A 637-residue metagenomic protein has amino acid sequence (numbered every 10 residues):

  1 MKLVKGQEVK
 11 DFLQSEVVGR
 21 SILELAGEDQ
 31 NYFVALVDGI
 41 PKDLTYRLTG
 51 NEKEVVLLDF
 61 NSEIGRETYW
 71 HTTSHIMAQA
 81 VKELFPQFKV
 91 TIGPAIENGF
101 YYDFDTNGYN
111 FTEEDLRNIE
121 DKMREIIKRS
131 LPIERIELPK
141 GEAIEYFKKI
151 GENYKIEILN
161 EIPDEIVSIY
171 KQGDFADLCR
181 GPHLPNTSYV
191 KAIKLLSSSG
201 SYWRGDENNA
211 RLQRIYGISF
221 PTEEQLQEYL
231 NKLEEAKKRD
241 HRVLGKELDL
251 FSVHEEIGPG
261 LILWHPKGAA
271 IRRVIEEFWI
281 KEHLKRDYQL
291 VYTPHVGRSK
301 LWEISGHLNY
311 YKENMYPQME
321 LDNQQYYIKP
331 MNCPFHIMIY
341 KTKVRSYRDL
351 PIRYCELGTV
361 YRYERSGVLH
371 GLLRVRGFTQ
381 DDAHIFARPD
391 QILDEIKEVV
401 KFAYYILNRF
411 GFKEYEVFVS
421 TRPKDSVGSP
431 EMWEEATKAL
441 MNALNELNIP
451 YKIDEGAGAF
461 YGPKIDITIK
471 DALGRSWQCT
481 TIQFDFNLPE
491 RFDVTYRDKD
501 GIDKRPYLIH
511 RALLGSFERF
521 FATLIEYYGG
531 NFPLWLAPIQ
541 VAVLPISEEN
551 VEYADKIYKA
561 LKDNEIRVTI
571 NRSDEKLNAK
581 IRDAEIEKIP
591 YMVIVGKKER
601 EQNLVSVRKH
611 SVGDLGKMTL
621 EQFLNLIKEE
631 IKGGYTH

Functional and structural regions predicted by a protein language model:
M1-T91, I96-H637: NTP/phosphate- and nucleic-acid-binding module
